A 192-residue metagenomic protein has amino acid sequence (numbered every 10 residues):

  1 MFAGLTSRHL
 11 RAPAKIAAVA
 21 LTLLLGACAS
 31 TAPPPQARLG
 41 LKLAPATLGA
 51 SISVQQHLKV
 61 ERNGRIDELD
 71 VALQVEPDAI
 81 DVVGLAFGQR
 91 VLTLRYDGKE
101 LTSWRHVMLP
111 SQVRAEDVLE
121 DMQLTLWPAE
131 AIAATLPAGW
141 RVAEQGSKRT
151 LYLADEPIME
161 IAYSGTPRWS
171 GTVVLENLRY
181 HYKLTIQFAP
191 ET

Functional and structural regions predicted by a protein language model:
F2-A18: Bacterial N-terminal signal peptides that target proteins for export
L24-A27: C-terminal motif of bacterial Sec signal peptides marking the signal peptidase cleavage site
A29-R38, H57, E100-T192: Mature, soluble, non-transmembrane domains
T47-D81: Post-signal-peptide N-terminal segment of Sec-exported extracytoplasmic proteins
I52, R65-D67, G88, L136 (+1 more regions): Residues that act as N-cap/strand-start positions at coil-to-secondary-structure junctions
D67-D70, Q89-V91, K183: Short, surface-exposed coil-to-beta transition loops
V75-A115: Contiguous hydrophobic, core-forming segments of folded domains
